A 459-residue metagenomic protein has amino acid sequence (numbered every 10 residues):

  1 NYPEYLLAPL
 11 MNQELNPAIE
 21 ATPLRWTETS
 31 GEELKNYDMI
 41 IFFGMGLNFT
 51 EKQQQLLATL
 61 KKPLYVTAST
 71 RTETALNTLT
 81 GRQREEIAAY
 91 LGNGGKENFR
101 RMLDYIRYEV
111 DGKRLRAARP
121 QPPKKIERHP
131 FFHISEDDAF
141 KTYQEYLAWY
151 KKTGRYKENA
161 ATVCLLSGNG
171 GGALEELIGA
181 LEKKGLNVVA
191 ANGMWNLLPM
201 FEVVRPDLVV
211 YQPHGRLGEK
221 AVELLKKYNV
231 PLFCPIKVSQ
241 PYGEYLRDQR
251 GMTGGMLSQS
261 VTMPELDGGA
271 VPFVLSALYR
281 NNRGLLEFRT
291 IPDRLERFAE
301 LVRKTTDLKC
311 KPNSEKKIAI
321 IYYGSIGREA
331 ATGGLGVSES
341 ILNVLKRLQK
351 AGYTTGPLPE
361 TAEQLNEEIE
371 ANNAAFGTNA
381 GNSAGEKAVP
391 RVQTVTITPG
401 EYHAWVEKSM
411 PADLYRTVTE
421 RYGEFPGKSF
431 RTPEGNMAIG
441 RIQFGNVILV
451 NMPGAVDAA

Functional and structural regions predicted by a protein language model:
N1-A459: An N-terminal assembly and electron-transfer interface module characteristic of large anaerobic redox and radical
